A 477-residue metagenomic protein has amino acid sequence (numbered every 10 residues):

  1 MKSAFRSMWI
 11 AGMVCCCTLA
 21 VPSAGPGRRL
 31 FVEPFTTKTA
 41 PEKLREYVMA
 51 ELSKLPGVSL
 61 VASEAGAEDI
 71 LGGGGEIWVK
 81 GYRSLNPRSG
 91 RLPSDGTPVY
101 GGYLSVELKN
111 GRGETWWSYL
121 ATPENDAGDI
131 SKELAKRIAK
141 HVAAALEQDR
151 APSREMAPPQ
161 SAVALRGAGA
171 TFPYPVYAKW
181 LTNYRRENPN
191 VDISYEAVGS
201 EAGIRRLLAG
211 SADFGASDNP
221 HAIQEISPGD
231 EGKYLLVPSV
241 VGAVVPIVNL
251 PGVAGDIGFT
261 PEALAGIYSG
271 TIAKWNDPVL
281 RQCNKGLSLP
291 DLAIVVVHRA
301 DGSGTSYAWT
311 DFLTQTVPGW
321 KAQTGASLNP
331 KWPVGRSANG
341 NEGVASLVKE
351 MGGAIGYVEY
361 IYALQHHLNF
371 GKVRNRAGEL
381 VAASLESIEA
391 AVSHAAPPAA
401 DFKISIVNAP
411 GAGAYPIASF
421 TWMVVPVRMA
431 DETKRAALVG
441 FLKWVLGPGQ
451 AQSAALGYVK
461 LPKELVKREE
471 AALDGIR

Functional and structural regions predicted by a protein language model:
M1-G12: Bacterial N-terminal signal peptides that target proteins for export
G12-P22: Hydrophobic h-region of N-terminal signal peptides that target proteins for export in Gram-negative bacteria
A20-G27, C283-N284, A293: Boundary at the C-terminal end of the N-terminal hydrophobic targeting segment
V21-R29, R45-V48, T97-Y103, E107-A157: C-terminal/domain-edge helix-coil "capping" segments
G25-G74, E114: N-terminal segment of the mature soluble domain
G25-T36, S118, P158-R166, V248: Acidic/histidine-rich, surface-exposed loop or edge segments in extracytoplasmic proteins
K54-S59, A67-N125: Surface-exposed short loop/turn segments
D149-R477: Flexible loop/hinge segments at secondary-structure junctions
